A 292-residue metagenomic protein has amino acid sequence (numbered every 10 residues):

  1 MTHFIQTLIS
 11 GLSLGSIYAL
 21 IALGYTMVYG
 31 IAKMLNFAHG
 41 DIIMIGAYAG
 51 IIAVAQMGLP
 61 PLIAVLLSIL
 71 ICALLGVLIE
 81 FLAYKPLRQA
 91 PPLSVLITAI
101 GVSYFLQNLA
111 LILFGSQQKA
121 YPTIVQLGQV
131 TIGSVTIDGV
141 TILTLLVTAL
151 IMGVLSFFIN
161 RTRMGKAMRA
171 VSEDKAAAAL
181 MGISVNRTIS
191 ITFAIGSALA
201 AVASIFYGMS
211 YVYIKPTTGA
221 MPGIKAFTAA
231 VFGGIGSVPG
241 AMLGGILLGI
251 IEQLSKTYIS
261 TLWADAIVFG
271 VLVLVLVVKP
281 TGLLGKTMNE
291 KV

Functional and structural regions predicted by a protein language model:
M1-I21, A49, P60-A64, A90-V95 (+3 more regions): Membrane-interfacial amphipathic/re-entrant helices at transmembrane-helix boundaries
I9, I31-L78, L82, G234: Membrane-embedded helix boundary and interhelical linker motif in transport proteins
L14, T136-I214, V238-G244: Helix-loop-helix "hairpin" substructures at the membrane interface of multi-pass membrane proteins
S16, Y25-A47, P61, Q89-S94 (+7 more regions): Short, non-helical or kinked segments that cap or interrupt transmembrane helices
Y18, G58-L70, F193-A200, S204-G270: Transmembrane alpha-helical segments in multi-pass inner-membrane proteins
Y25, G58-V102, L109, L243-G244 (+2 more regions): Alpha-helical transmembrane segments within multi-pass membrane transporters and channels
A47-I51, I69-L75, I100-N108, V147-S156 (+3 more regions): Hydrophobic core segments of alpha-helical transmembrane domains in multi-pass membrane transport and ion-translocation
P86-R161, T188, V212, L254 (+4 more regions): Transmembrane helix-bundle core of multi-pass membrane transporters and related energy-transducing complexes
